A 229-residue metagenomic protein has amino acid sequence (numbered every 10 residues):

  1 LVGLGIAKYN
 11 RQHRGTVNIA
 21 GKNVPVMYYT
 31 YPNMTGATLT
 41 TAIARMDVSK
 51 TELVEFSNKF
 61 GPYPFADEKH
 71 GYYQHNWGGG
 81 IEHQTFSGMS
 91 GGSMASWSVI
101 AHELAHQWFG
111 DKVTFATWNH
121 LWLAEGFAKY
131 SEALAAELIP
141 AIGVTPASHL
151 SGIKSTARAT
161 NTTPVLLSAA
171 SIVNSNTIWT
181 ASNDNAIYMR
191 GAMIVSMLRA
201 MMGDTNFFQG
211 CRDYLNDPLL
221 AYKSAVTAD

Functional and structural regions predicted by a protein language model:
L1-A101, Y130: Hydrophobic helix-coil surface modules that form long, contiguous segments used for peptide/substrate interaction
K22-V24, G80, S98, H102-W108 (+1 more regions): Active-site-adjacent bridging/hinge elements
P32-A44, G88-S90, T117-W118, W179-D184 (+2 more regions): Second-shell loop/turn segments in exported
T35-G36, V113-T114, S171-A181, G191-V195 (+1 more regions): Flexible glycine/proline-enriched surface loops and loop-helix/loop-strand junctions
V48-K59, G92, E103, Q107 (+5 more regions): Generic, well-ordered alpha-helical scaffold segments in large soluble proteins
Y73-Q74, S90-G91, T163-N183, L215-N216: Active-site-adjacent structural elements in folded domains
S87-S151, C211: Zinc-dependent metallopeptidase catalytic helix centered on the HExxH motif and its immediate flanking segment
D184-D229: Amphipathic alpha-helical substructures
